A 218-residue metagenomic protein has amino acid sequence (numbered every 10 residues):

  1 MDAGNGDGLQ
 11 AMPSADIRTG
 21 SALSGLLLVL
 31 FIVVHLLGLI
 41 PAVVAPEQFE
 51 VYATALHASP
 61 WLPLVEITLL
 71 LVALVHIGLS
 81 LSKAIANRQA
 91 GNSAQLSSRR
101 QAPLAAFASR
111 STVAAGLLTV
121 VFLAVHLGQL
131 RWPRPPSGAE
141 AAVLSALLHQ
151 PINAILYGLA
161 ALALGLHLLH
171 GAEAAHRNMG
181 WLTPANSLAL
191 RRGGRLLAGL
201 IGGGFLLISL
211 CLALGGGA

Functional and structural regions predicted by a protein language model:
M1-A218: Membrane-embedded alpha-helical bundles that constitute the cytochrome b-like, heme-associated redox core of multi-pass
